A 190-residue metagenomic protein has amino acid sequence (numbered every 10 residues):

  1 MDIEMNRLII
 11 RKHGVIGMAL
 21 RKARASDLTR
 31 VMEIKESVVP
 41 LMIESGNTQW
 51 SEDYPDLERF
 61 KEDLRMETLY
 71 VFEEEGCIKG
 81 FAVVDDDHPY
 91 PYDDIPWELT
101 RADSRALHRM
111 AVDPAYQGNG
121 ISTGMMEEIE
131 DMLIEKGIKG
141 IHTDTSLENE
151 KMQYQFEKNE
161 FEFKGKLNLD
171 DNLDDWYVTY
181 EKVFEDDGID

Functional and structural regions predicted by a protein language model:
A19-E33: A short beta-loop-alpha structural element at the N-terminal edge of CoA-dependent acyl/N-acetyltransferase catalytic
V39-R59: Conserved GNAT-fold acetyl-CoA-binding loop/helix
E67-D85: Conserved beta-hairpin
V83-R109, Q117: Conserved acyl-donor/pantetheine-binding loop and adjacent beta-alpha core of acyl/acetyltransferases and related
L99-D103, K158-N159, L169-D190: C-terminal "cap" of GNAT-fold acetyltransferases
V112, G118-D131, Y154-K158: Conserved acetyl-CoA-binding loop-helix of GNAT-fold acetyltransferases
T123, E135, E148-G165, L173: Conserved active-site alpha-helix within GNAT-family acetyltransferase domains
M126, L133-T145: Conserved GNAT acetyl-CoA-binding A-motif
